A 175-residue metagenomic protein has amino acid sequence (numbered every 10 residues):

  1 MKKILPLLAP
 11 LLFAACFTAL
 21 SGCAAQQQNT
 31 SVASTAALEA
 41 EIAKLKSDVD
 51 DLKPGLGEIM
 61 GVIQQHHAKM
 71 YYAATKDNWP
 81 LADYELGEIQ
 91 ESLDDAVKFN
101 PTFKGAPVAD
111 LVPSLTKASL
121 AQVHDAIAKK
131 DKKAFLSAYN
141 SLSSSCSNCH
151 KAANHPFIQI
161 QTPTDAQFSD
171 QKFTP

Functional and structural regions predicted by a protein language model:
M1-L12: Bacterial N-terminal signal peptides that target proteins for export
P6, S47-D50, A128: Generic surface-pattern signal
P6-L7, A43, A73: Short amphipathic alpha-helical "recognition" segments used for binding
A19-G22: C-terminal motif of bacterial Sec signal peptides marking the signal peptidase cleavage site
A24-L52: Heptad-repeat coiled-coil amphipathic alpha-helices that mediate oligomerization/assembly
Q28, L52-P175: Sequence context surrounding c-type heme c attachment/ligation sites in exported
